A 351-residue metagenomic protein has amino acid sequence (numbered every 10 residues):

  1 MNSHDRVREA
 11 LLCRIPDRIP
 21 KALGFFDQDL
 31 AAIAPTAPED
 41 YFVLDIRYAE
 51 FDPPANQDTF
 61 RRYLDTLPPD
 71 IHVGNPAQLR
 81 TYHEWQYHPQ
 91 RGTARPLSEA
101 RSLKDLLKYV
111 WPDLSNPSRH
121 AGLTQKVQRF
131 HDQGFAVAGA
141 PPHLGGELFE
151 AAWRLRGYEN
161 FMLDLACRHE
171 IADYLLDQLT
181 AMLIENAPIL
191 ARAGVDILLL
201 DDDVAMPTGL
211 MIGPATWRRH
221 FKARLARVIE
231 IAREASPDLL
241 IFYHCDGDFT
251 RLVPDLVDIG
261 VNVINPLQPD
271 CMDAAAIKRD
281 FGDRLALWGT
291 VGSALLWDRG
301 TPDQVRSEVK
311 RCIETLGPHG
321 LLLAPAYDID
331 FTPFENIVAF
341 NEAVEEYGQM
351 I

Functional and structural regions predicted by a protein language model:
M1-I351: Catalytic cores of TIM-barrel enzymes
